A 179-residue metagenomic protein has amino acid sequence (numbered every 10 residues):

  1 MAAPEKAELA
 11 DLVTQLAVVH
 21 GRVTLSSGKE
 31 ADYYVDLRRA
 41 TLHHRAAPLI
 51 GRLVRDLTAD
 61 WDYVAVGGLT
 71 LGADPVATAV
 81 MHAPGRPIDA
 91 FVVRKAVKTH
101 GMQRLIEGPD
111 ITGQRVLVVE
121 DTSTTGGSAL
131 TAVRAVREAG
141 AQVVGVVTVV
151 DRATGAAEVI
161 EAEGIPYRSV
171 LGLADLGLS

Functional and structural regions predicted by a protein language model:
M1-D60: Active-site-facing substrate-recognition patch
A2-Q15, R134-S179: PRPP-dependent phosphoribosyltransferase catalytic core
V54-V64, V133, R137-A139: Phosphate/pyrophosphate-binding loops at sites that engage ATP/ADP/AMP, CoA/4′-phosphopantetheine, polyphosphate
D60-W61, V76-A77, M81-I88, E158-D175: Short acidic, glycine/proline-enriched helix-loop-strand junctions
W61-G72, V147: Short glycine-rich phosphate-binding loop at a beta-alpha junction
V64, Q114, V144: Conserved acidic residues
D74-L117, T124-L130: Short, glycine/charge-rich flexible loops or terminal/linker lids adjacent to PRPP-binding catalytic cores
